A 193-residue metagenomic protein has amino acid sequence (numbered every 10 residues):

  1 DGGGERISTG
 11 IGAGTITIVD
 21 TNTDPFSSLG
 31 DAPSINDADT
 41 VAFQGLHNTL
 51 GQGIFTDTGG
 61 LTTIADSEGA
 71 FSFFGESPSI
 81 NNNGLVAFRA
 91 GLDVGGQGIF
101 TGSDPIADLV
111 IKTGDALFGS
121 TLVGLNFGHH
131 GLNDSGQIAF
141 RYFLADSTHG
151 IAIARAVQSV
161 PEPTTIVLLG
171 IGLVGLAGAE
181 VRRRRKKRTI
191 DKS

Functional and structural regions predicted by a protein language model:
D1-S159: Conserved "turn/edge" positions that cap or connect secondary-structure elements within repeat/scaffolded domains
E162-V181: A short, hydrophobic C-terminal helix/tail in secreted or cell-surface proteins
A177-S193: C-terminal membrane-anchoring or membrane-association module
